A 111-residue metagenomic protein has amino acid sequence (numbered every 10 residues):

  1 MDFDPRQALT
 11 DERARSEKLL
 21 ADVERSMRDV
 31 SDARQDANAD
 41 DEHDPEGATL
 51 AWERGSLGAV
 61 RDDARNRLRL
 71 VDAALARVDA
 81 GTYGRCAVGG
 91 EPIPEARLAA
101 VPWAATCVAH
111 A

Functional and structural regions predicted by a protein language model:
M1-A80: Interaction interfaces in information-processing and related assembly proteins
R61, A87, P102: Solvent-exposed, flexible loop/coil residues
Y83-G84, A104: Residues immediately within or flanking Cys/His clusters that coordinate Zn2+ in small zinc-binding modules
C86-G89, C107: Short cysteine-rich clusters marking metal-coordination/redox-active sites
I93-P94: Short functional micro-motifs and their immediate structural scaffolds
V101-A111: Cysteine-rich micro-motifs
